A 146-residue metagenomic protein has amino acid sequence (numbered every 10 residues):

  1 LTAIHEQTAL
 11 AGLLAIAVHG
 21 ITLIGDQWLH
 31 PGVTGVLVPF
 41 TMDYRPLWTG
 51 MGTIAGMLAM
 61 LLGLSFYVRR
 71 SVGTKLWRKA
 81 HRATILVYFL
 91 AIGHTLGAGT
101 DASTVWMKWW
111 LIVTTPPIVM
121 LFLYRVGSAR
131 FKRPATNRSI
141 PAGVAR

Functional and structural regions predicted by a protein language model:
L1-R146: Membrane-embedded alpha-helical bundles that constitute the cytochrome b-like, heme-associated redox core of multi-pass
